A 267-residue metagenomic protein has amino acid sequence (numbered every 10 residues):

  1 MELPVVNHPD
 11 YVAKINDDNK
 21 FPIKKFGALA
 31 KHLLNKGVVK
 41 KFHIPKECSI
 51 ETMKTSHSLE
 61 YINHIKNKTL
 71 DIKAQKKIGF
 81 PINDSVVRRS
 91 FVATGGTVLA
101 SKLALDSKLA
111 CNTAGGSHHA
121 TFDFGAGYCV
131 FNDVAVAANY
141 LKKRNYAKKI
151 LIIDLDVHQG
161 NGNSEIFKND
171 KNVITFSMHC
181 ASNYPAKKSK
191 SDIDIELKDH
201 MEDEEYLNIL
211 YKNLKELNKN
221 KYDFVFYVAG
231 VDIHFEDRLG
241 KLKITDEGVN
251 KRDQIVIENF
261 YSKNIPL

Functional and structural regions predicted by a protein language model:
M1-I153, H158-L267: HDAC/HDAC-like amidohydrolase catalytic core signature
